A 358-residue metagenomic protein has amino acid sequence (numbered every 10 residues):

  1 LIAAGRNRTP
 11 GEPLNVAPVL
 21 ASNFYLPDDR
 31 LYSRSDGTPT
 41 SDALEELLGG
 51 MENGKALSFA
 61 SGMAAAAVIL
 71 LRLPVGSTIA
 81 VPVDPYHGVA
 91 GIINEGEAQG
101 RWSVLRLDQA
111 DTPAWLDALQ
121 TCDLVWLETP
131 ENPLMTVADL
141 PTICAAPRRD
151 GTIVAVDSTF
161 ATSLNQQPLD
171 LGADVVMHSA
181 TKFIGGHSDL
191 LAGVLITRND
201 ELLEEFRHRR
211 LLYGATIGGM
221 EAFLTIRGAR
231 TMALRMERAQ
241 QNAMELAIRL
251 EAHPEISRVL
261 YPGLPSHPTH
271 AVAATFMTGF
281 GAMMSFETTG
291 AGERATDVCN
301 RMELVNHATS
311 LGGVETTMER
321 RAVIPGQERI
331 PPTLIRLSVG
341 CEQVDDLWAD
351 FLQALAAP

Functional and structural regions predicted by a protein language model:
L1-V19: Short conserved active-site loop signatures built around small residues
A3, N7, A56-H253, L260: Conserved PLP-enzyme active-site core in the AAT-like
P13, G219-M220, A252-P254, T278-G281: Short gly/pro-enriched beta-turn/loop segments at secondary-structure junctions
V16-R72, D84, G88-E97: Conserved N-terminal alpha-helix of the aminotransferase class I/II PLP-enzyme fold
N23-F24, T197-L202, A229, T288-E293: Short loop segments at secondary-structure junctions
G100-S103, L116-D117, L140, R235 (+1 more regions): PLP-dependent enzyme catalytic core of the Aspartate aminotransferase-like
F206, T296-E303, D350-L355: Short amphipathic alpha-helices in soluble, non-transmembrane regions that often serve as interface/regulatory elements
R258-I335, V339: Conserved C-terminal alpha-helix-loop-beta "cap" of PLP-dependent enzymes that closes/shapes the active-site mouth
